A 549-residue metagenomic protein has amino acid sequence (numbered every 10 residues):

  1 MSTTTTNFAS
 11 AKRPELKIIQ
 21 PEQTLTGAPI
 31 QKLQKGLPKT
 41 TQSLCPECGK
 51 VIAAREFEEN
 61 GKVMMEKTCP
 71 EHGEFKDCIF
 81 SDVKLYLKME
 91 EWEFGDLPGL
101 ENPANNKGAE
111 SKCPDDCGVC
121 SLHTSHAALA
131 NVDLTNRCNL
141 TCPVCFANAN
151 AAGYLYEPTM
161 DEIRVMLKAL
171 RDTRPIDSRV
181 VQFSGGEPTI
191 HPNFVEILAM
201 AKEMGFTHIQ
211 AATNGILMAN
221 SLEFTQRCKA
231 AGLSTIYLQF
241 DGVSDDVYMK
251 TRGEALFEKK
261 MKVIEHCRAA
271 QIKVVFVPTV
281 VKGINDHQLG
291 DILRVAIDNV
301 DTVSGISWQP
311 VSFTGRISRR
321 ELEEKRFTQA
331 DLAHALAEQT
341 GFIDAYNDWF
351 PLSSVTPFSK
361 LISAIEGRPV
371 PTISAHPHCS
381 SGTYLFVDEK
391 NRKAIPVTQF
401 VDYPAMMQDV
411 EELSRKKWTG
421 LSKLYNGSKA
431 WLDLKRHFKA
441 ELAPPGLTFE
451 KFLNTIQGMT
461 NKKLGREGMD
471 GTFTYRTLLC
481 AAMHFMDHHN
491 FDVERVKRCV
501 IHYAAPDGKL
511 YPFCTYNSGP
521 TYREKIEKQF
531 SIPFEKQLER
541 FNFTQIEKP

Functional and structural regions predicted by a protein language model:
S2-A128, L140, R498-Y511, Y516-N517: Flexible, acidic/Gly-rich N-terminal and inter-domain linker regions that tether and position cofactor-handling modules
S2-L16, A269-T472: Radical SAM enzyme [4Fe-4S]-AdoMet core and its adjacent flexible, acidic and glycine-rich loops/tails across
G61-L85, E90-R227: Conserved alpha-helical substructure of the radical SAM core
V83-E93, P404-S414, Y522-E524: Short, surface-exposed linear segments at secondary-structure transitions and domain or protein termini
V132-N136, F146-A149, G185, T213 (+5 more regions): Glycine-rich, histidine-containing beta strand-loop boundary motifs that form or position
A151-G153, S244-K250, R316-R319: A short acidic, helix-capping loop that chelates divalent metal ions and anchors anionic groups
R164-Q182, H191-P310: Radical SAM/AdoMet-radical enzyme domain recognition
F452-P549: C-terminal target-recognition/interaction regions appended to catalytic cores
